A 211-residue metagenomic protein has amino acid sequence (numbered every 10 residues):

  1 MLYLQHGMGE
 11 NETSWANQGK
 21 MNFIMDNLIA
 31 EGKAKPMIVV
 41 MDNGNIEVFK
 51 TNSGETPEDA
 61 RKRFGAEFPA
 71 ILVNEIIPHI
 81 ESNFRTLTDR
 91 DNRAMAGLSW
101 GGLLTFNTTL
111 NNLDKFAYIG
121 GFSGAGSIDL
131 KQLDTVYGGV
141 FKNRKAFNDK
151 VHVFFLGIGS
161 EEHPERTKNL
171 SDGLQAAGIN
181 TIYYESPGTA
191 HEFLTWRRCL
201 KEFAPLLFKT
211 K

Functional and structural regions predicted by a protein language model:
M1-K211: Non-catalytic cap/lid and distal C-terminal segments of serine-dependent acyl enzymes
